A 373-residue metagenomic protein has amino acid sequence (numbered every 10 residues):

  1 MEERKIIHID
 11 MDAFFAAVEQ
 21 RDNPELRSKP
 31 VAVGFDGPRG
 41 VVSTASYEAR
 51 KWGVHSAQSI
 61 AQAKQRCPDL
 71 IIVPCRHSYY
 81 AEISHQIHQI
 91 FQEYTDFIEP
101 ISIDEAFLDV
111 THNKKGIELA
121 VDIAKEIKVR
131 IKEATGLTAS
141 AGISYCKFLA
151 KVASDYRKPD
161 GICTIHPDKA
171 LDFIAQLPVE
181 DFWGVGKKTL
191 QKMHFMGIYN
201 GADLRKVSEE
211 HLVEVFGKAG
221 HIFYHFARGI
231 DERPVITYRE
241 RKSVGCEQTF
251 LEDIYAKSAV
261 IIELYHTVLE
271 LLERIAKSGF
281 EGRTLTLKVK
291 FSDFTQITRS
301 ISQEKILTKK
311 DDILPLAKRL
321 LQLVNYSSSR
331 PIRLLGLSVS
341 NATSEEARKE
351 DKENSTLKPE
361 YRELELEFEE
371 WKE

Functional and structural regions predicted by a protein language model:
M1-V215, G220-H221, E345-A347, K352-E373: Gly/Gly-Pro- and Ser/Thr-rich, intrinsically disordered tail segments characteristic of DNA damage-repair and tolerance
H8, D181, T189-L334, V339-K372: DNA-contacting surface of Y-family translesion DNA polymerases
